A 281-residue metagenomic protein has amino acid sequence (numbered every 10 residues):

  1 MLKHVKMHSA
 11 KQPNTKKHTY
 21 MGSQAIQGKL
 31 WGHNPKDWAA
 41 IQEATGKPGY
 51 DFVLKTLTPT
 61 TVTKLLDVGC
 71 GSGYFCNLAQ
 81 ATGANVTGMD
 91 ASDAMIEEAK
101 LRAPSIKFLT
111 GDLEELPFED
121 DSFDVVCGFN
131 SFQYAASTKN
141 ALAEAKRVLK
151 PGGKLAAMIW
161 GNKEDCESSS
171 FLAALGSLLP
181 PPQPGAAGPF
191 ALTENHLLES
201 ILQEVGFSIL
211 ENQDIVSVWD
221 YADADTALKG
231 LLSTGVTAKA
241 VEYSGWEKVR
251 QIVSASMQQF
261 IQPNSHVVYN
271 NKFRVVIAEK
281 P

Functional and structural regions predicted by a protein language model:
H8, T15-T63, Y74-L78, M95-E98 (+2 more regions): Conserved class I S-adenosyl-L-methionine
T45-G46, S72-Y74, G188-P281: Conserved Class I S-adenosyl-L-methionine
K64-L116, N140: Class I SAM-dependent methyltransferase SAM/SAH-binding core
E114-V125: A short acidic, Gly/Pro-enriched loop at the edge of an enzyme's catalytic core that lines a small-molecule cofactor
V125-T138, G161: A short SAM/SAH-binding and catalytic strip from SAM-dependent methyltransferases
K139, K146, K150, K154-A222 (+1 more regions): Conserved catalytic/acceptor-binding region of the Class I
